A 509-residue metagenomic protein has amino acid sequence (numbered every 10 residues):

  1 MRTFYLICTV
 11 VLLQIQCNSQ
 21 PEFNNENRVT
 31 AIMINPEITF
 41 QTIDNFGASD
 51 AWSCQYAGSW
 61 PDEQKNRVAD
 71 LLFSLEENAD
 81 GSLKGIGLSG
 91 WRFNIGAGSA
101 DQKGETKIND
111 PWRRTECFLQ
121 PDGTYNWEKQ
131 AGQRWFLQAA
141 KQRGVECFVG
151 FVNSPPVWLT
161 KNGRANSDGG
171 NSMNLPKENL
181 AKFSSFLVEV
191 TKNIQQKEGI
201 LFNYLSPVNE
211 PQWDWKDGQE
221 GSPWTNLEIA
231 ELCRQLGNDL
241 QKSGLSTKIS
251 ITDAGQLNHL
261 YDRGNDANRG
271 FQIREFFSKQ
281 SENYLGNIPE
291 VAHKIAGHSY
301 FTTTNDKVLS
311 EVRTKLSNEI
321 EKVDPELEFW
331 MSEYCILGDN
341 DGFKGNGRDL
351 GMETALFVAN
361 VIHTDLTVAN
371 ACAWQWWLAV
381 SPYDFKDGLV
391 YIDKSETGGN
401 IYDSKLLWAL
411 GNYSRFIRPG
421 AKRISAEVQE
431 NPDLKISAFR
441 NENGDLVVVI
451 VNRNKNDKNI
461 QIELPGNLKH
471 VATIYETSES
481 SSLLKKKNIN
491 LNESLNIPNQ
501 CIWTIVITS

Functional and structural regions predicted by a protein language model:
M1-N25: Bacterial Sec-dependent N-terminal signal peptides
E26-F202, D217-A230, R234, N238: N-terminal catalytic cores of secreted or lumenal carbohydrate-active enzymes
D44-D50, S89-I95, S99, C147-F151 (+6 more regions): Structural recognition of the beta-strand scaffold that forms the well-ordered cores of secreted hydrolase catalytic
K192, S222-V361, V368: Noncatalytic carbohydrate-binding groove/subsite architecture in carbohydrate-active enzymes
E328-N412, I424-Q429: Aromatic/acidic polysaccharide-binding cleft in carbohydrate-active enzymes
Q429-L468, Q500: Carbohydrate-binding surface patches
P465-S482: Solvent-exposed beta-hairpin/edge-strand motifs
K486-S509: C-terminal beta-strand-rich structural cap/linker in extracellular carbohydrate-active enzymes
